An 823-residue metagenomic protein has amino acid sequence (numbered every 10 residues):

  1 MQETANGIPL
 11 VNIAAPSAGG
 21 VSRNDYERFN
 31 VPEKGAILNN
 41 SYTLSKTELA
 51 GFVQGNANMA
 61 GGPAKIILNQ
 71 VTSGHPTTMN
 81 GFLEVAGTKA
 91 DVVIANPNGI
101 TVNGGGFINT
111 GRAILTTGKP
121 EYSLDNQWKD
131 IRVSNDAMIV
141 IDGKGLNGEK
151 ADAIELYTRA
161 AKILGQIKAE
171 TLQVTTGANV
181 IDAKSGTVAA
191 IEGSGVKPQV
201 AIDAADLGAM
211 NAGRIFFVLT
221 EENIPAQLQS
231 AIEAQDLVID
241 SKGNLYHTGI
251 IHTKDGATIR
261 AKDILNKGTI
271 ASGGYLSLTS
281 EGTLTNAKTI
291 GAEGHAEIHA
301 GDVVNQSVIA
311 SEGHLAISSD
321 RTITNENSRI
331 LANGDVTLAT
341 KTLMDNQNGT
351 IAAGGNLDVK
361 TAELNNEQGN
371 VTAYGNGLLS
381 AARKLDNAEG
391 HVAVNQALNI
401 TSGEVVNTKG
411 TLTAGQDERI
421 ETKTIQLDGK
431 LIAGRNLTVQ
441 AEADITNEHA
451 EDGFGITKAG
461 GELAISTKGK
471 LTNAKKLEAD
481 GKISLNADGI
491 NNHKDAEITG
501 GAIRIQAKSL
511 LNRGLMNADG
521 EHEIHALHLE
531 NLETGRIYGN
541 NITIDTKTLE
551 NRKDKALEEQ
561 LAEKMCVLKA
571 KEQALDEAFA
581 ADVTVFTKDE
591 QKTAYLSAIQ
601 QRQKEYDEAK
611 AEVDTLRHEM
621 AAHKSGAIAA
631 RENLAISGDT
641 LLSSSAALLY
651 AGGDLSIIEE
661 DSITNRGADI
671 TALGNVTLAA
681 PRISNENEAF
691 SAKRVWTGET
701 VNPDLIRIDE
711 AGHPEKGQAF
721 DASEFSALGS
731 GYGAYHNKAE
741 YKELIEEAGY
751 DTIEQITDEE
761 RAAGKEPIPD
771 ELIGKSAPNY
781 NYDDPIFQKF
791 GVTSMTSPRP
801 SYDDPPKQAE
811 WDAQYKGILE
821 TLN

Functional and structural regions predicted by a protein language model:
M1-E233, D240: Solvent-exposed adhesion/ligand-recognition segments of exported proteins
D136-A137, E192, V196-A201, N223 (+1 more regions): Binding/recognition "hotspot" determinant
